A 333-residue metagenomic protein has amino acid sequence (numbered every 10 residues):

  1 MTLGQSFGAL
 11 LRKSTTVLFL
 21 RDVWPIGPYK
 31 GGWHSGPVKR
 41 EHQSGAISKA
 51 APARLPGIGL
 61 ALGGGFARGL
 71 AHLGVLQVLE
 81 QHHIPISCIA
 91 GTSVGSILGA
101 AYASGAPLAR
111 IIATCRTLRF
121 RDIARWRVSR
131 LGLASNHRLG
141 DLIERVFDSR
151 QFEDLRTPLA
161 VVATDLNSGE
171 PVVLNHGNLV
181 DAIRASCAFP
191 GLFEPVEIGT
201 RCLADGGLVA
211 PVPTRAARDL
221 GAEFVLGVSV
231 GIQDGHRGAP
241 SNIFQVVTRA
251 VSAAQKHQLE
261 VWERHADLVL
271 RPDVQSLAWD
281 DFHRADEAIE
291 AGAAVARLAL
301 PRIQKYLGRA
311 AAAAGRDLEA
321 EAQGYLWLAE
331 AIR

Functional and structural regions predicted by a protein language model:
T2-T92, A100-R333: Patatin-like phospholipase
